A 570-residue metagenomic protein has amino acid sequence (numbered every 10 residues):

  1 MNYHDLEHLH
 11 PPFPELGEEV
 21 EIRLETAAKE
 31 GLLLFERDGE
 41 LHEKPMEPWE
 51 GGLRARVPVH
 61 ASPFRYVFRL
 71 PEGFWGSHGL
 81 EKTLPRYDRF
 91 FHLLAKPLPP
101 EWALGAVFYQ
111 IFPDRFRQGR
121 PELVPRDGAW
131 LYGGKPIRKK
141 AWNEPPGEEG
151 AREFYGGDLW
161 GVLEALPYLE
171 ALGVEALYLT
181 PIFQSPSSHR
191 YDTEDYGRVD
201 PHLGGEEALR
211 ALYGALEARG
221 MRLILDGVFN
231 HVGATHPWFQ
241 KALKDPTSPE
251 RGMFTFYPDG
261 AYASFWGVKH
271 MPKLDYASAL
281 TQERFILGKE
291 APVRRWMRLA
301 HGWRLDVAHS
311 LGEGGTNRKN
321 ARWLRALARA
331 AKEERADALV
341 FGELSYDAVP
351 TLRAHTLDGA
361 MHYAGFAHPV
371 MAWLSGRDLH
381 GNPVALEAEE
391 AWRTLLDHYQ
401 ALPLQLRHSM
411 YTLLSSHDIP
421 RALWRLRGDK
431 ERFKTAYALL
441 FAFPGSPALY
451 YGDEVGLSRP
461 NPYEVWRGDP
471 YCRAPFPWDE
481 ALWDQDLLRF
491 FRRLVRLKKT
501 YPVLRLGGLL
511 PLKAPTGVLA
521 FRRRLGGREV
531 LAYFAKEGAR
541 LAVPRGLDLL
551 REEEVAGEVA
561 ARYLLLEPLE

Functional and structural regions predicted by a protein language model:
N2-F13, V20, L24, E30 (+5 more regions): Active-site and adjacent substrate-binding regions of carbohydrate-active enzymes
L33-R37: Conserved aromatic beta-strand anchor motif in extracellular beta-sandwich/beta-rich domains
G39-L41: Short beta-strand and strand-turn-strand segments in soluble, beta-rich domains
L53-R56: Short amphipathic
P58-P63: Surface-exposed, short loops/turns at beta-strand junctions within beta-sandwich domains
